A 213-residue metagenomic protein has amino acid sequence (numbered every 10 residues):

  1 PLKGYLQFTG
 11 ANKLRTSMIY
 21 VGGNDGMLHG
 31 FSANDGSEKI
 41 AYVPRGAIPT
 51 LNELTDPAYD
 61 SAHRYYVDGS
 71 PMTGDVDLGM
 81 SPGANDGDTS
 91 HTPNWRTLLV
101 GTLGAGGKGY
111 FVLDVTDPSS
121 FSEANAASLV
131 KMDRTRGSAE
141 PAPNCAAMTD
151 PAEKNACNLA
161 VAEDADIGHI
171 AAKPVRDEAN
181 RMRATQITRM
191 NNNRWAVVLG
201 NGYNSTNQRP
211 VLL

Functional and structural regions predicted by a protein language model:
P1-L213: A fold-level detector for beta-propeller and closely related beta-sheet-rich head/sensor domains
